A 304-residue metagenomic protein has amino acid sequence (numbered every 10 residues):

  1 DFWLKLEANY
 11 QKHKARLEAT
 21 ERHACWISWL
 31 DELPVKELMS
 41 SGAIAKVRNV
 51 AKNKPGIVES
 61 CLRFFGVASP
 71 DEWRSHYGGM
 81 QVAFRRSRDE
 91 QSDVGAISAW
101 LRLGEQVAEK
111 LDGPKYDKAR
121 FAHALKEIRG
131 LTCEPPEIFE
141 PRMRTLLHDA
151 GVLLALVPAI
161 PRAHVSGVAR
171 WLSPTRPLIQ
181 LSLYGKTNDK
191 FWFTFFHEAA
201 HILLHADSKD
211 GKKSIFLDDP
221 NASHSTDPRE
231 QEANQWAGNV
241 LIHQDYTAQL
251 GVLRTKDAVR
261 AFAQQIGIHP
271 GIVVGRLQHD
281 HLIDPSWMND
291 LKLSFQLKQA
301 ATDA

Functional and structural regions predicted by a protein language model:
D1-A304: Active-site hotspot residues in diverse enzymes, especially metal/ion-binding acidic/histidine motifs
